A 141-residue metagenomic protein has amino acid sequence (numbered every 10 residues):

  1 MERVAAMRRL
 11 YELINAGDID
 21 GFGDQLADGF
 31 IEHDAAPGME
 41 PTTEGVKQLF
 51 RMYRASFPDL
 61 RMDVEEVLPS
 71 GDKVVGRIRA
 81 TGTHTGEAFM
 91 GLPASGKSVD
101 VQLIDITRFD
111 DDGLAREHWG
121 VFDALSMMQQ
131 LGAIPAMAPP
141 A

Functional and structural regions predicted by a protein language model:
M1-A141: C-terminal and inter-domain tail/linker signature
